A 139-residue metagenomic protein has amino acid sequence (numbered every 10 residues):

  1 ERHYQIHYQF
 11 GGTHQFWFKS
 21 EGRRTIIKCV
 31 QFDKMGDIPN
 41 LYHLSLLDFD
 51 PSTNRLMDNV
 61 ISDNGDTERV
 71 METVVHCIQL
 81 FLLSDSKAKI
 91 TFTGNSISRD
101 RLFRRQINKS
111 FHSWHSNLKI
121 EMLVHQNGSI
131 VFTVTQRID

Functional and structural regions predicted by a protein language model:
E1-D139: Non-catalytic substrate-recognition and accessory regions of acyl/acetyltransferase enzymes
